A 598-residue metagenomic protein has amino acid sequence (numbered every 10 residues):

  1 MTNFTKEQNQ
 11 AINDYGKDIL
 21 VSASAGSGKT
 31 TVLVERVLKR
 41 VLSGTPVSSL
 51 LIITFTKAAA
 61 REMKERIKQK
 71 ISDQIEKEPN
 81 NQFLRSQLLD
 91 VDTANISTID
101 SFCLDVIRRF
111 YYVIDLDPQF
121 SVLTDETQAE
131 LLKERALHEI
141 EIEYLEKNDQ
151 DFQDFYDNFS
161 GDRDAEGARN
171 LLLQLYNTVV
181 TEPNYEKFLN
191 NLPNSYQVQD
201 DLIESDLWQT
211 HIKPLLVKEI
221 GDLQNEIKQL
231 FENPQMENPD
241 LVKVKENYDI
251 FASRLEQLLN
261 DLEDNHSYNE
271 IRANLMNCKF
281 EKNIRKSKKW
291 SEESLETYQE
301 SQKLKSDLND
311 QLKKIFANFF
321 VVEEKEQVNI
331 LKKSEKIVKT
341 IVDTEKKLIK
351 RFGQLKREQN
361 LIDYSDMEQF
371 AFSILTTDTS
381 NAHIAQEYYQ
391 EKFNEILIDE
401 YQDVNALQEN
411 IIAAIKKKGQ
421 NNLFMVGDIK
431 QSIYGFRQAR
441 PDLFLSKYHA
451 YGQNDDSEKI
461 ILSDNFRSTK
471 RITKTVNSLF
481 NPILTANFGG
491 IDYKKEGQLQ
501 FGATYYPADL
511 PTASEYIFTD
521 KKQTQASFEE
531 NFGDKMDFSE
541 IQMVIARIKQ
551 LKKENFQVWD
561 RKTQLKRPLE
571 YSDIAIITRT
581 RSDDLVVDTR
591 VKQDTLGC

Functional and structural regions predicted by a protein language model:
M1-D115, M236-P239, K243, L355 (+5 more regions): P-loop NTPase Walker
M1-E65, T127, R135, N318 (+3 more regions): Conserved motor-region signature of P-loop NTPase helicases/translocases
M1-V21, T31-V32, S49-L51, Q119-S121 (+3 more regions): Accessory N-terminal region flanking or inserted into the helicase ATPase core in nucleic-acid motor proteins
G16, F55-A58, I71-H266, I362 (+1 more regions): Conserved ATP-dependent motor core of P-loop NTPases, especially the RecA-like helicase ATPase domain
L42, K68-E76, I107-D115, E134-L145 (+9 more regions): Non-catalytic alpha-helical coupling and interface elements of nucleotide-dependent molecular machines and regulators
A94-D105, Y156-P183, I341-K347, I362-L375 (+3 more regions): Core structural elements
D117-S121, E146-Y156, Y185-L192, L223-E246 (+8 more regions): Short coil/turn segments at secondary-structure boundaries
E146-Q174, V179-V180, D249-I349: Coupling/switch/interface segments within P-loop NTPase motor domains and analogous charged loops in nucleic-acid
